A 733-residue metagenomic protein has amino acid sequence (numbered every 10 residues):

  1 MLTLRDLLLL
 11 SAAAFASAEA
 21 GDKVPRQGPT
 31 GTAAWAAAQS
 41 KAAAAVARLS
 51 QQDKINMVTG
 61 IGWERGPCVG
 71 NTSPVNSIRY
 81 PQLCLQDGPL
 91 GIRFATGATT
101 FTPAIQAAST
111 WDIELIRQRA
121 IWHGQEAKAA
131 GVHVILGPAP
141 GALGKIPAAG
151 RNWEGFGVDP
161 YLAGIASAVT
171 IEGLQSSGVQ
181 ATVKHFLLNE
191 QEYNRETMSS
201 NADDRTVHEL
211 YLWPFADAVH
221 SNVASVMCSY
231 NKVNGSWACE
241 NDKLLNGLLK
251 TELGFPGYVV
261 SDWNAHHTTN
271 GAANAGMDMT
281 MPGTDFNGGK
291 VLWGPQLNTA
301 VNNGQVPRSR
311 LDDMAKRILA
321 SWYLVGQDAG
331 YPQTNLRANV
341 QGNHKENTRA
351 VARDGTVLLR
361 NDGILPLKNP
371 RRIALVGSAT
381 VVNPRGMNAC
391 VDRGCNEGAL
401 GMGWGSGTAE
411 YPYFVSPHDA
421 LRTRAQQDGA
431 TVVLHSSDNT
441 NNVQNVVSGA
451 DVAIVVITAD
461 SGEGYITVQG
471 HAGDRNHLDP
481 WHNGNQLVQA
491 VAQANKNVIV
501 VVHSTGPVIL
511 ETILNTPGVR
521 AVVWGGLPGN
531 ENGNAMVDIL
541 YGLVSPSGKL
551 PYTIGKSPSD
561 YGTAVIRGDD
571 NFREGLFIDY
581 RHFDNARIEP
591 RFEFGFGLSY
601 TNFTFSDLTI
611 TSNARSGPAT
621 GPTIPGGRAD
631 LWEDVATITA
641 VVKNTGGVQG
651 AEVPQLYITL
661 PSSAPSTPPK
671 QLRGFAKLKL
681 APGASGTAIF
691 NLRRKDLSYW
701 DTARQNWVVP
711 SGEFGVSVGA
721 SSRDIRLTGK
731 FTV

Functional and structural regions predicted by a protein language model:
M1-A20: Fungal secretory targeting signals
A16-Y699, N706, E713-R723, T732: Glycoside hydrolase catalytic-domain context in secreted enzymes
